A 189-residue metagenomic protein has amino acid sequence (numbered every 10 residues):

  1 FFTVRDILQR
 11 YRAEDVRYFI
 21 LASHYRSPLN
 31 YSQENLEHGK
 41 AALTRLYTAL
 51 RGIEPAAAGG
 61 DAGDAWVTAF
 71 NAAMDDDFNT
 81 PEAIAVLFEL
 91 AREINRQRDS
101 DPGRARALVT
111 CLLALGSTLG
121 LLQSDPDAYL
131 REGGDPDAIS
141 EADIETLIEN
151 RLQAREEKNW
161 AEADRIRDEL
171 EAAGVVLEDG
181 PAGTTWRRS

Functional and structural regions predicted by a protein language model:
F1-S189: Structural preference for alpha-helix termini/caps and helix-kink/transition segments
